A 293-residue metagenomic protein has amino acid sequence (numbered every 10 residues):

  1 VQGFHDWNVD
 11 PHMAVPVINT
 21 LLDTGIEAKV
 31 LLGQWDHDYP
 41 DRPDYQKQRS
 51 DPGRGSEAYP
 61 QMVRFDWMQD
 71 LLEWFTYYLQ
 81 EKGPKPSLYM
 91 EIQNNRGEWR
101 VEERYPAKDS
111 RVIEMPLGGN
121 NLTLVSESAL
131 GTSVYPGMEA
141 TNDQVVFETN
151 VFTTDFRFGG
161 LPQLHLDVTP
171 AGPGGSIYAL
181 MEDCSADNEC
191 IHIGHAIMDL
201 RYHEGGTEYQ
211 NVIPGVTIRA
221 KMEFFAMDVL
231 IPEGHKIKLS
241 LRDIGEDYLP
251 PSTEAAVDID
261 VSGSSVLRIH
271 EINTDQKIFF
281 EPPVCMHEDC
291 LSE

Functional and structural regions predicted by a protein language model:
V1-Q2, D6: Short beta-strand/loop motif that positions the catalytic acidic residue of the alpha/beta-hydrolase fold
W7-V15: Conserved alpha/beta-hydrolase "acid-adjacent" motif
P16-N19, E73: Alpha-helical scaffolding segments of alpha/beta enzyme cores, especially the outer helices of TIM-barrel or partial
L21-R49: Catalytic histidine neighborhood in serine/cysteine hydrolases with alpha/beta-hydrolase-type architecture
D38-V63, Y209-V212: Aromatic/His-enriched, Gly/Pro-containing loop or helix-boundary segments that lie immediately adjacent to catalytic
P52-K85: Catalytic active-site module of serine/aspartate enzymes centered on a nucleophile-bearing elbow/loop
W67, L79-E293: Glycine/threonine-rich phosphate-binding loop and adjacent beta-strand/alpha-helix elements that clamp
